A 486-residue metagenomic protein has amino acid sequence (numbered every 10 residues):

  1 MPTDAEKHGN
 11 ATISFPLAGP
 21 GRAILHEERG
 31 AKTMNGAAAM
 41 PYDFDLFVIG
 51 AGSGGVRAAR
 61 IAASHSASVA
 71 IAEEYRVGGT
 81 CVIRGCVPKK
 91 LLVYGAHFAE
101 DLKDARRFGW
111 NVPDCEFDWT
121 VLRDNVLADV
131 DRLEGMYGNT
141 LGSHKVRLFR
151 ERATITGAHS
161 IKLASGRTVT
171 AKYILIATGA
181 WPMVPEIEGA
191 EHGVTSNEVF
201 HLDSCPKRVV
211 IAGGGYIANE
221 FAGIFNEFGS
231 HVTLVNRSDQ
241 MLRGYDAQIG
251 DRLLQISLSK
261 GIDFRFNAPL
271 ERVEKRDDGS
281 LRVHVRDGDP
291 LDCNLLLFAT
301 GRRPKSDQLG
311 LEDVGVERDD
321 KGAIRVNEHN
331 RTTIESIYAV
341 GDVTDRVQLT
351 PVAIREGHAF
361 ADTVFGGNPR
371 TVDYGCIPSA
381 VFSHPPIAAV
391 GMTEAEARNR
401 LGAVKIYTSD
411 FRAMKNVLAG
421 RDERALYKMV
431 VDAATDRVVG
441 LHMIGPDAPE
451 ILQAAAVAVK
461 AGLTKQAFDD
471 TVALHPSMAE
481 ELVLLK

Functional and structural regions predicted by a protein language model:
A5, G9-A11, E27: Short hydrophobic alpha-helical segments enriched in small aliphatic residues
F15, G19-L46, S64-H65: Extreme N-terminal leader/targeting segments of oxidoreductases
N35-F44, R60-A67, A72-C205, T233 (+8 more regions): Glycine-rich flavin
M40-G52, K207-A212: Beta1/beta-strand and adjacent pyrophosphate-binding region of the FAD-binding site in flavoprotein oxidoreductases
F47-I49, A153, V169-G179, A212 (+2 more regions): Short hydrophobic core segments
I49-G54, A58-Y75, T80, V87 (+5 more regions): Flexible, glycine-rich terminal cap/loop adjacent to redox cofactors in electron-transfer oxidoreductases
C86, I176-V235, E312-V314, R318-H329 (+1 more regions): Glycine-rich dinucleotide-binding loop and its adjacent helix/turn
A190-P206, P290-N368: FAD-site-proximal beta/loop scaffold in flavoenzymes
